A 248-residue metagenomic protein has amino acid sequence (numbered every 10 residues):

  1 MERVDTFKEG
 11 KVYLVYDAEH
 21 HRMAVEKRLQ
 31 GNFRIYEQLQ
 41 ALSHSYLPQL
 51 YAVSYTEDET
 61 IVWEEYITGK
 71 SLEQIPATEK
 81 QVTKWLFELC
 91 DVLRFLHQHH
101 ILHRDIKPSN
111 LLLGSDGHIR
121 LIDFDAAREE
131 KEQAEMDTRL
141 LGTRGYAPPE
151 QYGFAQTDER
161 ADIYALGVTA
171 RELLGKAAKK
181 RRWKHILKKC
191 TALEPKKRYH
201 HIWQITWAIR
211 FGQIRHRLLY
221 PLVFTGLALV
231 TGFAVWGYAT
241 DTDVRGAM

Functional and structural regions predicted by a protein language model:
E2-E37: ATP-binding glycine-rich loop module of kinase domains
S43-A52: Conserved HxN/HPN-centered segment at the entrance to the catalytic loop of eukaryotic protein kinase-like domains
E57-S71: Conserved short submotifs of the Hanks-type protein kinase catalytic core that shape the nucleotide-binding pocket
W85-L86: Activation segment signature within eukaryotic-like protein kinase domains
L93, H97-L113: Catalytic-loop of the protein kinase fold
M136-E150: Conserved activation segment of eukaryotic-like protein kinases, specifically the C-terminal portion of the activation
D162: Conserved catalytic-loop aspartate of Hanks-type protein kinases
K179-L193: Conserved C-terminal C-lobe helix
